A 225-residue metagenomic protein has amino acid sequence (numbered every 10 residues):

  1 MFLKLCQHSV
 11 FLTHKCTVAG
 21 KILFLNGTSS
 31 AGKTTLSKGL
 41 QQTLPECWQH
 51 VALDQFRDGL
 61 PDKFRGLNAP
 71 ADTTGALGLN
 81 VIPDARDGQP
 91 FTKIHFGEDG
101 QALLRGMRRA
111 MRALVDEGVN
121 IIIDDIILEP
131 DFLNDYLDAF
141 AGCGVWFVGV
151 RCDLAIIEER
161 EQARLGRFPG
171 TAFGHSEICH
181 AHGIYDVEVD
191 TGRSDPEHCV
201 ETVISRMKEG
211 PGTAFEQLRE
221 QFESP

Functional and structural regions predicted by a protein language model:
L25: Hydrophobic anchor at the beta1->P-loop junction of P-loop NTPases
T28: P-loop (Walker A) phosphate-binding loop of NTP-binding proteins
A31: ATP-binding Walker
T34: Walker A/P-loop
Q42-A102: Conserved substrate/cofactor phosphate-moiety recognition/catalytic segment in nucleotide-dependent phosphotransferases
R86-A141: Glycine-rich phosphate-binding loop used to anchor ATP phosphates in small-molecule kinases, encompassing both
A141-R160, V189: Conserved phosphate-donor/acceptor-positioning beta-strand/loop module used by diverse small-molecule
E159-T202, M207-P225: Small-molecule kinase domains that catalyze NTP-dependent phosphoryl transfer to phosphate-bearing small molecules
